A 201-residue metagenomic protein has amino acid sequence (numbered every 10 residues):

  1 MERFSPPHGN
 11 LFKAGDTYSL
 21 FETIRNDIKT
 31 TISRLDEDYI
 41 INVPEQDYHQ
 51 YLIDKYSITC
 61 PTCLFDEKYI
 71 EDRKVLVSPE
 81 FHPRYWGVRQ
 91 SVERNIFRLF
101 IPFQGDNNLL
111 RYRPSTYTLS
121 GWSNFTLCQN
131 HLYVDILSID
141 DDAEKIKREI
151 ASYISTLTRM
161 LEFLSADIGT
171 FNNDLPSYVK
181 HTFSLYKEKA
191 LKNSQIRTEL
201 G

Functional and structural regions predicted by a protein language model:
M1, C128-G201: Mixed-charge (acidic/basic) macromolecular-recognition segments
M1-Y85, S91-V92: Long, contiguous, compositionally biased segments that the model treats as domain-scale units
F4, F12, F21, F65 (+6 more regions): Phenylalanine-focused residue identity feature
N10, N26, N42, N95 (+5 more regions): Detector for Asparagine
T17, T23, T30-T31, T59-T62 (+6 more regions): Residue-identity detector for threonine
Y18, Y39, Y48-Y51, Y56 (+9 more regions): Sequence-level detector for tyrosine residue identity
D66-E71, S91-R98, P102, A190-E199: Short, Lys/Arg-enriched charge-dense amphipathic segments
G87-R159: Intrinsically disordered, low-complexity regulatory segments enriched in Ser/Thr/Pro and charged residues
